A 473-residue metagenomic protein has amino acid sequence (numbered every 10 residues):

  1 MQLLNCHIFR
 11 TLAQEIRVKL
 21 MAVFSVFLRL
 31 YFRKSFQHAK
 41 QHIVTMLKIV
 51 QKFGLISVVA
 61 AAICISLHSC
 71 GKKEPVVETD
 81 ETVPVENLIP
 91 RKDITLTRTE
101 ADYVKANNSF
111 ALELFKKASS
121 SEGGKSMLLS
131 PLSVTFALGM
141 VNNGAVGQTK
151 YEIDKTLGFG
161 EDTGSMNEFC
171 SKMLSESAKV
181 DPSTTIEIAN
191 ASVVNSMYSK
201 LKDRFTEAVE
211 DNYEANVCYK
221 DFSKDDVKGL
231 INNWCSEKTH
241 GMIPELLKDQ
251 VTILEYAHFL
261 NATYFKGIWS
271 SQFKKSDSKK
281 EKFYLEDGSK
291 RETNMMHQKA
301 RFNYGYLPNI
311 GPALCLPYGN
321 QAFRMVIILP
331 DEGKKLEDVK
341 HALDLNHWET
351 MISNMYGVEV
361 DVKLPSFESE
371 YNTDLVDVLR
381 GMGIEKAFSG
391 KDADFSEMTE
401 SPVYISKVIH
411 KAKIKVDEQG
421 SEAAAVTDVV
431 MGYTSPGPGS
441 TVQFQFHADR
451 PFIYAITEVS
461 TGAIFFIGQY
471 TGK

Functional and structural regions predicted by a protein language model:
T11, I16-L20, F27-T45: Short, Lys/Arg-enriched N-terminal segments with co-localized hydrophobic residues within the first ~10-30 amino acids
V44, G54-A62, S66-F222: Detector for small/aliphatic-rich hydrophobic stretches
G124, T163-E332, S353-P438: Non-catalytic, conformational "gating/processing" segments within enzyme and secreted inhibitor domains
P131-A145, A257, Y454-V459, I464: Extended, hydrophobic/aromatic-rich amphipathic alpha-helical segments that build helical scaffolds
P330-Y356: Internal alpha/beta scaffold segment
A412, E418-K473: C-terminal soluble interaction/assembly domains
